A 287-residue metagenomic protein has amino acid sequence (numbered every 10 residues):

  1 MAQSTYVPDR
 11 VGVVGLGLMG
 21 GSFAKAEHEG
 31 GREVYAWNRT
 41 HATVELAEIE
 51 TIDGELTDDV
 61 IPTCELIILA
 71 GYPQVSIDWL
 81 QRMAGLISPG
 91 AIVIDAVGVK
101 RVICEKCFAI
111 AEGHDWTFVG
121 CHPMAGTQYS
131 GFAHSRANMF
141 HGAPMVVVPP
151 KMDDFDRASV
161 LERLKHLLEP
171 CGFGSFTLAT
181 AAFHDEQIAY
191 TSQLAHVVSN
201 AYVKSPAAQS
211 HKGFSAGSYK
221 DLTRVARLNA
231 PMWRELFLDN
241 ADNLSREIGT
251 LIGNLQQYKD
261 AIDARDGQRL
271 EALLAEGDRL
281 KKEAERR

Functional and structural regions predicted by a protein language model:
A2-P62: NAD(P)+-binding Rossmann beta1-loop-alpha1 motif at the extreme N-terminus of oxidoreductases
V7-R10, G90, G142: Phosphate-coordination loops involved in phosphoryl transfer and adenosine-cofactor binding
I67-I68, I94: N-terminal Rossmann-like NAD(P) cofactor-binding module of classical short-chain dehydrogenase/reductase
A70-Y72, V97, P149: Glycine-rich, N-terminal phosphate-binding loop of Rossmann-like dinucleotide-binding domains
Q81-H134: Rossmann-like NAD(P)(H) cofactor-binding subdomain of soluble oxidoreductases
A137-R224: Internal alpha-helical scaffold of NAD(P)-dependent oxidoreductase catalytic cores
S210-L280: Interdomain hinge/lid region at the active-site interface of Rossmann-like NAD(P)-dependent oxidoreductases
